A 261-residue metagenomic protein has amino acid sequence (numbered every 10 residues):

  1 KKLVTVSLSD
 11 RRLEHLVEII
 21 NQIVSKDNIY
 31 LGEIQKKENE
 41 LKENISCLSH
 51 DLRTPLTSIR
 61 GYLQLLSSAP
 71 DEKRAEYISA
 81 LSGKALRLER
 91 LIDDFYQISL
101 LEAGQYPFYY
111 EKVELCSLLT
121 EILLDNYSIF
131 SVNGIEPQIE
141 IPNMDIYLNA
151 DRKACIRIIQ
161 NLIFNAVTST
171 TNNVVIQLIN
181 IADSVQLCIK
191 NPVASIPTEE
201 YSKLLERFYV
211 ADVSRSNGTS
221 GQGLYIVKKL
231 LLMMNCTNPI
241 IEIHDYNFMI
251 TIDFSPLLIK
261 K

Functional and structural regions predicted by a protein language model:
K1-S46, I59-S68, L100, C116 (+5 more regions): Membrane-proximal HAMP signal-relay module
L88, C155-I159: A residue-level detector for a conserved hydrophobic packing site within the catalytic ATP-binding domain
G104-F108, Y147-A150: Conserved micro-motifs of the catalytic ATP-binding
Y109-L124: A conserved beta-strand-to-alpha-helix junction within the catalytic ATP-binding
E111-K112, E136-I146: Conserved catalytic submotifs in the C-terminal HATPase_c
N165-V167: Short helix-loop "hinge" at the ATP-lid/N-box region of the Bergerat-fold HATPase_c
N173-S184: Short beta-strand/loop element within the Bergerat-fold HATPase_c
N235-I243: Glycine-rich ATP-binding loops of the HATPase_c
